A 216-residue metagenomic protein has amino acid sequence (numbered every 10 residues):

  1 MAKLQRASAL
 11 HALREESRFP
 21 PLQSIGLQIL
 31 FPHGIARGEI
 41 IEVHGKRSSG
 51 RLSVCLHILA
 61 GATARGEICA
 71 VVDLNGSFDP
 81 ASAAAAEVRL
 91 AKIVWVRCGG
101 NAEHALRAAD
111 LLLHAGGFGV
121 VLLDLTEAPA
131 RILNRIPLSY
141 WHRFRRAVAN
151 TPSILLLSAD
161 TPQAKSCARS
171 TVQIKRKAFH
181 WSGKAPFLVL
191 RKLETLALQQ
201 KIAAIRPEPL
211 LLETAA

Functional and structural regions predicted by a protein language model:
M1-V71, A85-V88, A215-A216: Detector for small/aliphatic-rich hydrophobic stretches
Q23, A36-E39, R51-C55, D79 (+2 more regions): Helical mechanochemical/support elements of P-loop NTPase systems and associated helical scaffolds
I41-V43, A70-V72, V94-V96, L156 (+1 more regions): Hydrophobic/aromatic beta-strand patches that form the interior of the parallel beta-sheet core in alpha/beta enzyme
K46, H57, R65-I132: Conserved inter-motif catalytic segment of the P-loop NTP-binding fold
G61, S82, A147: Hydrophobic/aromatic ligand-binding patch that stacks against planar heteroaromatic rings of cofactors or nucleotides
A91-V94, L112-G116, R143, I174-S182: Short, structured secondary-structure boundary patches
L122-S153: Conserved P-loop NTPase nucleotide-binding/switch module
R145-A216: Phosphate-binding/switch region of NTP-binding enzymes
